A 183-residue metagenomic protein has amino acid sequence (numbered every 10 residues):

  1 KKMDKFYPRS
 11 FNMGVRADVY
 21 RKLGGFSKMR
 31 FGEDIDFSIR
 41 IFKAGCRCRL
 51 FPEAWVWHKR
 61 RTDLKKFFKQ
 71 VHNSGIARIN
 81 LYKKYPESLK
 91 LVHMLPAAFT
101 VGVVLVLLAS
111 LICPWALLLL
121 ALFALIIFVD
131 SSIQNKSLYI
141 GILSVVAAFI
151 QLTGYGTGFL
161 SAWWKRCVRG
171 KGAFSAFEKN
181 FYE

Functional and structural regions predicted by a protein language model:
K1-M13, R21, K84: Short, flexible, basic/aromatic active-site loop/helix in glycosyltransferases
R9, K69-H72, L119-F123: Alpha-helix N-cap/helix-start motif at coil-to-helix transitions, marked by capping-box chemistry
R21, S27-L89: Catalytic donor/gating beta->alpha subdomain of glycosyltransferases that bind UDP-sugars
K90-H93, F99: Anionic, Ser/Thr-rich low-complexity intrinsically disordered regions
F99-R169: Membrane-embedded multi-pass helical conduit in multi-pass membrane proteins, especially envelope-biosynthetic
R166-E183: Short linear elements at protein peripheries
